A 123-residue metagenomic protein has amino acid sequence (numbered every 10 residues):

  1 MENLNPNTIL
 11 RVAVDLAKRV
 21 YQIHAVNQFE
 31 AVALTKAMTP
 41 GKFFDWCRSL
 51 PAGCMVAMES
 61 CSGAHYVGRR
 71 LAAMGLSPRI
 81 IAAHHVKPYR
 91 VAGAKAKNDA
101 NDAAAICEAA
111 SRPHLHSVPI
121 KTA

Functional and structural regions predicted by a protein language model:
M1-A123: Phosphate- and other anionic-substrate recognition elements at nucleic-acid/protein interfaces
